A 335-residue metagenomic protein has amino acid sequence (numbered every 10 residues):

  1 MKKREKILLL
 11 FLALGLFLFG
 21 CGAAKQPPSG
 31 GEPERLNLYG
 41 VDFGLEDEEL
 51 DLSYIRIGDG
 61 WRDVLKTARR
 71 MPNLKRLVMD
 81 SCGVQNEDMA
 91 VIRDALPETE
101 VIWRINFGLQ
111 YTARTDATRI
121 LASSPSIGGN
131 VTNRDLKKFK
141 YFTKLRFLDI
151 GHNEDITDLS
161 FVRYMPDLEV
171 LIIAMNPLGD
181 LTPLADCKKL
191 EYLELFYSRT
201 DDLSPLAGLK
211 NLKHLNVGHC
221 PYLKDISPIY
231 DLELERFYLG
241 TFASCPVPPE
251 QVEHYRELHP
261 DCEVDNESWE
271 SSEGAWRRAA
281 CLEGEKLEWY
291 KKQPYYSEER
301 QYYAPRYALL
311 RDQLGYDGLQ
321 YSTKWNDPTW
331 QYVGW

Functional and structural regions predicted by a protein language model:
M1-L8: Bacterial N-terminal signal peptides that target proteins for export
A13-L16: Hydrophobic membrane-insertion alpha-helices, especially the h-region of bacterial N-terminal signal peptides
L18-G20: C-terminal motif of bacterial Sec signal peptides marking the signal peptidase cleavage site
G22-A24: Bacterial signal peptide processing site
G30-T157, F161-G179, P183, K189-D201 (+4 more regions): Concave beta-strand-loop units of leucine-rich repeat
G334-W335: Short, solvent-exposed mixed-charge patches
